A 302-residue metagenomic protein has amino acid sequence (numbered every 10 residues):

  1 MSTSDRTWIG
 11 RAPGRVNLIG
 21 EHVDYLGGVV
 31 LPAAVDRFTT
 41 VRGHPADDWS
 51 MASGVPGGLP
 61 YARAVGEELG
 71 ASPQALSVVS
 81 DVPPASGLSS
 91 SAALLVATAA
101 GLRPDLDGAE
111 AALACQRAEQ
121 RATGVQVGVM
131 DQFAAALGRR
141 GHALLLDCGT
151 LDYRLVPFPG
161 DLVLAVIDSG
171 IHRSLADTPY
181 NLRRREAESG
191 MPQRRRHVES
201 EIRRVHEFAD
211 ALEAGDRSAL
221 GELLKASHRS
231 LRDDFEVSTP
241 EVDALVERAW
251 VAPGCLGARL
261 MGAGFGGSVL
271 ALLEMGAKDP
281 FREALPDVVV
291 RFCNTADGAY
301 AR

Functional and structural regions predicted by a protein language model:
M1-I9, D36-A118: Anion-binding (especially nucleotide phosphate/pyrophosphate-binding) glycine-rich loop and adjoining beta-alpha core
S2-R15, I19, T40-G57, R63 (+3 more regions): C-terminal nucleotide
S2-T3, G10-R11, V23-D24, A33-A34 (+5 more regions): Solvent-exposed alpha-helices and their adjacent loops that cap or buttress functional pockets in soluble metabolic
R11-A12, V16, G20-D24, D81-T98 (+2 more regions): Glycine/serine-rich anion-binding loops at beta->alpha junctions that coordinate negatively charged ligand groups
G27-V35, N181-R184: Short Gly/aromatic-enriched secondary-structure transition segments
L31, A62-L69, L94-L102, F133-A134 (+3 more regions): Buried hydrophobic packing segments
V55-G58, S77-L88, C115-T123, M130-A134 (+2 more regions): Cysteine-centered functional microenvironments
L106-L155, P253, A258-M261: Alpha/beta catalytic cores of group-transfer enzymes, especially the acyltransferase/condensing modules of polyketide
